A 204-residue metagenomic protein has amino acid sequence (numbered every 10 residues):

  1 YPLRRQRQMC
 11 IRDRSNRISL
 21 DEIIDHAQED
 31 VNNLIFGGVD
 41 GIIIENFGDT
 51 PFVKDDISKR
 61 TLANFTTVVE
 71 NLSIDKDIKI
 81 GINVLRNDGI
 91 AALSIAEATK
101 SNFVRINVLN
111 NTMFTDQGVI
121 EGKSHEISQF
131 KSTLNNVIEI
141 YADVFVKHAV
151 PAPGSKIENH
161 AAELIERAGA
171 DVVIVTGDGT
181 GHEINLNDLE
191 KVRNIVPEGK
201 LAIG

Functional and structural regions predicted by a protein language model:
Y1-I11: Single conserved hydrophobic/aromatic residue that forms the stacking wall/gate of nucleotide- or nucleobase-binding
R5, V39-D49, K76-V84, I106 (+2 more regions): Short beta-strand segments at enzyme active-site cores
Q8, F47-D49, N83-G89, L109-N111 (+3 more regions): Active-site beta-loop-alpha junctions enriched in small/polar residues
R17-D30, V84-A91: Glycine-rich anion/phosphate-binding loops
D40-N64, N111-D116, A170-E183: Glycine-rich, proline-tolerant flexible connector loops at the mouths of alpha/beta enzymes
K54-I82, K123-A142, E183-G204: Alpha-helix-loop-beta-strand connector modules within alpha/beta enzyme cores
N87-K100, V192, L201-I203: Catalytic cores of alpha/beta
A91-V172: Conserved anion-binding
